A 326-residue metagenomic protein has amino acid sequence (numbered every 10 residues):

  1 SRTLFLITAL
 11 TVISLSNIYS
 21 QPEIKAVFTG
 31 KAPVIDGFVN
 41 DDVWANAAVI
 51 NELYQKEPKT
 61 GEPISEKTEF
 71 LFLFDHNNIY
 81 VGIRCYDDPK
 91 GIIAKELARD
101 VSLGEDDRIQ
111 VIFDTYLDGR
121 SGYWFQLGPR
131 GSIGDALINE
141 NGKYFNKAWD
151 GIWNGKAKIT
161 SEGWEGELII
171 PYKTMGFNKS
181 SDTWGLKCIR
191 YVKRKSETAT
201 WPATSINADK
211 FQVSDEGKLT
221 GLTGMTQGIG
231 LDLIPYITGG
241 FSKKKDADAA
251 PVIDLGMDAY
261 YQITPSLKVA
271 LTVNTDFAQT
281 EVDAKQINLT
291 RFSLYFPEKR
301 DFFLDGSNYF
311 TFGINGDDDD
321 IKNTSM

Functional and structural regions predicted by a protein language model:
S1-T3: Positively charged n-region of N-terminal signal peptides that target proteins for export
F5-S14: Bacterial N-terminal signal peptides
S20-M326: Structural preference for beta-rich elements and adjacent junctions enriched in aromatics
